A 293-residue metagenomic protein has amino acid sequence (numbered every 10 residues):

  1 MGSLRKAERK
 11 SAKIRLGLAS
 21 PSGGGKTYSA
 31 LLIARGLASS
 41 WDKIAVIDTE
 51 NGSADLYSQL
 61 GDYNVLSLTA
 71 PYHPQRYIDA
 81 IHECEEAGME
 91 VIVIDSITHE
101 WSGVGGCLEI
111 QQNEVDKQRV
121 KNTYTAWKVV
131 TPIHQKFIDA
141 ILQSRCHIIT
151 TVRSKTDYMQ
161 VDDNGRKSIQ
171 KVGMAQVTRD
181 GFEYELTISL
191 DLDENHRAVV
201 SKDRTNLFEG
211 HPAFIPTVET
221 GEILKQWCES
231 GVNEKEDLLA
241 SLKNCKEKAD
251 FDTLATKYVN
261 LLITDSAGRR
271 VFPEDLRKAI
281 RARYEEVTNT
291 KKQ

Functional and structural regions predicted by a protein language model:
M1-S20, G24-K26, R35, N51-A54 (+4 more regions): Interfaces that engage single-stranded nucleic acids at replication/repair/recombination sites
R9-S11, R35-S40, E83-A87, A140-S144 (+1 more regions): Conserved catalytic network of the ASCE P-loop NTPase/AAA+ motor domain
R15-G17, K43, V91-V93, H147-I149: Residue-level preference for the first positions of well-ordered beta-strands
P21, T131-G221: Phosphate-binding/switch region of NTP-binding enzymes
S29: Hydrophobic positions on the alpha1 helix immediately C-terminal to the Walker A/P-loop
L37, W41-V91, K117-V120: Nucleotide-state-sensitive switch-loop elements of NTP-binding domains
A54-Y57, E100-L108, D157-D163, R197-S201: Switch/connector loops and helix/strand junctions flanking conserved nucleotide-binding motifs in nucleotide-processing
I94-V130: Conserved P-loop NTPase nucleotide-binding/switch module
